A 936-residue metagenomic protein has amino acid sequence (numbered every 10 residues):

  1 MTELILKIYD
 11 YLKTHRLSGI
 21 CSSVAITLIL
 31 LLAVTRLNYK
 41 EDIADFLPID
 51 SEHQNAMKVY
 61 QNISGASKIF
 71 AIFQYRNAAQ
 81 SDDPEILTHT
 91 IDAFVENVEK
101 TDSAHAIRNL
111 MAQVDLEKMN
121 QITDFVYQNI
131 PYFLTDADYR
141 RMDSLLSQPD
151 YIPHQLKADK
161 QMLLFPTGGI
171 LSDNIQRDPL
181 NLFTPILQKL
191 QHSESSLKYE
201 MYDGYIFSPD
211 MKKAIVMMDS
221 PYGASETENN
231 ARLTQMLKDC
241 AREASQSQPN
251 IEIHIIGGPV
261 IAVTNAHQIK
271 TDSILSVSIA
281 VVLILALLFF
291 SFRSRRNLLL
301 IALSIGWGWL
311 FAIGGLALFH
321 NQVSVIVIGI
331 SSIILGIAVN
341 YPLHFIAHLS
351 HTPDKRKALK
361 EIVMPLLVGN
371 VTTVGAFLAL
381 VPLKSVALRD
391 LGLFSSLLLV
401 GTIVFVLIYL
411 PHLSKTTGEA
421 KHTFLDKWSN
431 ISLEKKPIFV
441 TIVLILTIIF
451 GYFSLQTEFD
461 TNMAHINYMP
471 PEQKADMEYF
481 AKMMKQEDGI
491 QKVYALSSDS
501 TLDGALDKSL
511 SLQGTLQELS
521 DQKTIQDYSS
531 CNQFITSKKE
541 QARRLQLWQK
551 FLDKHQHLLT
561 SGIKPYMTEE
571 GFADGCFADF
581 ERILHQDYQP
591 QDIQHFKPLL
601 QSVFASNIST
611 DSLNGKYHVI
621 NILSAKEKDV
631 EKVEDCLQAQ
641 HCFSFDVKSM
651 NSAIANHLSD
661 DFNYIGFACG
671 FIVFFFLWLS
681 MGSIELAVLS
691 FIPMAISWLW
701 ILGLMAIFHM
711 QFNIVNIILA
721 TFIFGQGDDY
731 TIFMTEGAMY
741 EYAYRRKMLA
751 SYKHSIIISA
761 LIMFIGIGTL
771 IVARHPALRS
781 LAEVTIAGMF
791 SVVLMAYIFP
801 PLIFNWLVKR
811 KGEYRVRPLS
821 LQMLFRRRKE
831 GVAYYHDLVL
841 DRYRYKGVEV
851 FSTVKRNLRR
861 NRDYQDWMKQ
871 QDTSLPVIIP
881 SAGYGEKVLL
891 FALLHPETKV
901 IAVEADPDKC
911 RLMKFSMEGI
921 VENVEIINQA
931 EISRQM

Functional and structural regions predicted by a protein language model:
V34-A78, S193-Y205, Q456-S500: Solvent-exposed, non-transmembrane loop/terminal regulatory segments of multi-pass membrane proteins
E85-I206, K523-L599: Alpha-helical transmembrane helix bundles of large polytopic membrane transport and channel proteins
L164-F290, S294, R582-V673: Extracytoplasmic
L298-H344, L686-F733: Hydrophobic transmembrane alpha-helices and their membrane-interface caps in long multi-pass transport proteins
A302, H351-L383, E741-A773: Pore- and gate-forming transmembrane helices of large, multi-pass membrane proteins
T441-P565: Juxtamembrane segments of multi-pass membrane proteins
R827-K869: Class I SAM-dependent methyltransferase Rossmann-like catalytic core, especially the SAM/SAH-binding loop
E886-I932: Class I SAM-dependent methyltransferase SAM/SAH-binding core
